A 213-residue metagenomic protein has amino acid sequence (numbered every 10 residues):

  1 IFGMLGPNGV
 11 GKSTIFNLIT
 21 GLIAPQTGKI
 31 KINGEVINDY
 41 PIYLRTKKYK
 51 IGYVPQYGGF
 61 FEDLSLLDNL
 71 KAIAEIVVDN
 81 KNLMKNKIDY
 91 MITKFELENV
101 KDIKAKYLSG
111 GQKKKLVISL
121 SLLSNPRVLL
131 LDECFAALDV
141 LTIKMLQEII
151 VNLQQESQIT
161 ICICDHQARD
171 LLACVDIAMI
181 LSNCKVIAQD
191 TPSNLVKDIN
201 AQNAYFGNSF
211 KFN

Functional and structural regions predicted by a protein language model:
F2-P7: The feature captures the beta-strand-to-loop junction immediately N-terminal to the Walker
T20: Helix-to-loop junction immediately C-terminal to a conserved catalytic motif
I37-G52, Y57, K81, L195-I199: ABC ATPase NBD coupling module
Y57, L64-E75: Q-loop/switch helix immediately C-terminal to the Walker
N82-V100, V151: Conserved ABC ATPase "signature" region
K104-L108: Conserved ABC ATPase signature
L129-E133: Catalytic Walker B motif of ABC-type/P-loop ATPase nucleotide-binding domains
